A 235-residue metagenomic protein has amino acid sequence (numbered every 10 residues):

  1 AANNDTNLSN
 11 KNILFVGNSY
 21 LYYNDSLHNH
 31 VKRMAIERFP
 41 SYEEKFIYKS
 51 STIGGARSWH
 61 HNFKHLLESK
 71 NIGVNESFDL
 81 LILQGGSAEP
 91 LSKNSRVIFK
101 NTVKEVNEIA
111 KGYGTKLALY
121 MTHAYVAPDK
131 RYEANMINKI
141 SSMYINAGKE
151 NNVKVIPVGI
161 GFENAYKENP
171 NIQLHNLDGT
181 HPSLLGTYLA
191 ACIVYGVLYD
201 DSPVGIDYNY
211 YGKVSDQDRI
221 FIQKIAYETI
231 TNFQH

Functional and structural regions predicted by a protein language model:
A1-S9: Bacterial Sec-dependent signal peptides at the C-terminal "C-region" and cleavage site
N12-L14, L21-K100: Conserved SGNH/GDSL esterase-like catalytic core that processes O-acyl groups on lipids and polysaccharides
V16-G17, Y120: Short hydrophobic segments within beta-strands
N18-S19, S183: Ser/Thr-glycine-rich phosphate-binding loops at phosphate-binding pockets of nucleotides, nucleotide cofactors
D25, N29, L184-G196: A structural signal for well-ordered alpha-helical segments within the folded catalytic domains of diverse enzymes
H28, K32, K100-V103, N107 (+3 more regions): Extracytoplasmic/secreted envelope proteins and their assembly/folding machinery, especially bacterial periplasmic
K70-L184, G196, G205: Alpha-helical cap/lid subdomain in secreted, periplasmic, or secretory-pathway luminal O-acyl-processing enzymes
H181, A191-H235: Conserved catalytic region of serine esterases and O-acyltransferases that act on ester linkages in lipids
